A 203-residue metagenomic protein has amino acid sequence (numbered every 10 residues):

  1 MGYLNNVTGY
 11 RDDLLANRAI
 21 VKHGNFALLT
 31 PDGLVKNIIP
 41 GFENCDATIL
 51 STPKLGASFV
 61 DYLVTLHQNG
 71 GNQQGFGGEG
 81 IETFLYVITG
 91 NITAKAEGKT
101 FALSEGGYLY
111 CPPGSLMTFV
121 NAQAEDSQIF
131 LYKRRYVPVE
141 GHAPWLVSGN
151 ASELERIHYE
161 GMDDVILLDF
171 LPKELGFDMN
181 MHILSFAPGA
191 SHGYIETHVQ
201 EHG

Functional and structural regions predicted by a protein language model:
M1-T48, A57, D61-L63: Transition-metal
L34-G75, R156-E201: A short glycine-rich, His/Asp/Glu-containing loop-to-beta-strand
L55-A57, K99-T100, P113-V139: Ligand-binding loop in jelly-roll beta-barrel domains
F59, I88, Y108-Y110, F186-A187: Intrinsic low-complexity repeat tracts in disordered regions, enriched in small/polar residues
Q68, E79-E97, T197-G203: Glycine- and acidic-residue-biased ligand/ion/polar-headgroup-sensing regions
F84, E97-G114: Short acidic-glycine-tyrosine-enriched beta hairpin
D126-Y159: A hydrophobic/aromatic-rich effector-binding and dimerization subdomain of bacterial HTH-type transcriptional regulators
